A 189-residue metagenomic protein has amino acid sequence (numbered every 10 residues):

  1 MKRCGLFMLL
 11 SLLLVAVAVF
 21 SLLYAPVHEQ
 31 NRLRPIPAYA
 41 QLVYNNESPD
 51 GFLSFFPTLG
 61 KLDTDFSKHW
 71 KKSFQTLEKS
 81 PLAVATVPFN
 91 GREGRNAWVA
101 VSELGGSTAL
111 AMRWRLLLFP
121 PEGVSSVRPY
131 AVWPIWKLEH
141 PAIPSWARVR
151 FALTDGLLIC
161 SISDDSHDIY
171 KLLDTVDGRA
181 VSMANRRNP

Functional and structural regions predicted by a protein language model:
M1-K2: N-terminal hydrophobic targeting signals that begin at the initiator methionine
G5-S145, R187-P189: Structural boundary/hinge residues at secondary-structure and domain interfaces
P144-P189: A conserved glycine-rich beta-strand in the N-terminal activation segment of trypsin-fold
